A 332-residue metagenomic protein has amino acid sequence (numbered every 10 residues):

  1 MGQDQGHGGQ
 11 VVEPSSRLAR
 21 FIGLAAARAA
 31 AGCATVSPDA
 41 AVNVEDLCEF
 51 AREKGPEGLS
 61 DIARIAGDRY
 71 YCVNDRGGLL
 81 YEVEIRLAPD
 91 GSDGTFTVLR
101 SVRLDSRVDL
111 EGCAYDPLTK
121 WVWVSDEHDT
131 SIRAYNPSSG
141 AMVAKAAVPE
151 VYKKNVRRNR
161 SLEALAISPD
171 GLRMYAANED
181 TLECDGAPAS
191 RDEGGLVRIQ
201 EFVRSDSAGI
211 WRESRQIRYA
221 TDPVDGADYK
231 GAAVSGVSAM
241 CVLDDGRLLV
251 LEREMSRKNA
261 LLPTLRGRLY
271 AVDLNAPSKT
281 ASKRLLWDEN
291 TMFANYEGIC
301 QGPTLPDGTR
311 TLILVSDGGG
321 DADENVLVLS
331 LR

Functional and structural regions predicted by a protein language model:
V11-I22: Bacterial N-terminal signal peptides that target proteins for export
G23-A30: Bacterial N-terminal signal peptides
C33-R332: Sequence/structural signature of beta-propeller domains
